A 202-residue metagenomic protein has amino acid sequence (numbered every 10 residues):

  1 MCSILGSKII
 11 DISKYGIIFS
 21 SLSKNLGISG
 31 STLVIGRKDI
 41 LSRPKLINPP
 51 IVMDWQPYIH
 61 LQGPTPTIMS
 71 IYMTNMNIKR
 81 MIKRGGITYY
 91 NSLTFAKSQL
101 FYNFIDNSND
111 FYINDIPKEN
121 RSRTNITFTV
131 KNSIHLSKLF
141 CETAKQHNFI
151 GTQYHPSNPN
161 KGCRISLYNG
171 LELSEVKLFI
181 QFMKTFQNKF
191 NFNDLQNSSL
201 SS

Functional and structural regions predicted by a protein language model:
M1-I10: Catalytic PLP-binding core of fold-type I/II PLP enzymes
D11-S23: Conserved active-site segment immediately N-terminal to the catalytic lysine that forms the internal aldimine
L22-F104, P117: Active-site C-terminal subdomain of aminotransferase-like
G36, F128-N132, L167-N169: Short beta-strand-to-loop capping motifs
F111-D115, N148-H155: A short linear hydrophobic-aromatic micro-motif
I113-T143: Conserved PLP-binding catalytic core of the aspartate aminotransferase-like
S137-K145, L178-K184: Short amphipathic alpha-helices in soluble, non-transmembrane regions that often serve as interface/regulatory elements
S157-S202: PLP-dependent enzyme catalytic core of the Aspartate aminotransferase-like
